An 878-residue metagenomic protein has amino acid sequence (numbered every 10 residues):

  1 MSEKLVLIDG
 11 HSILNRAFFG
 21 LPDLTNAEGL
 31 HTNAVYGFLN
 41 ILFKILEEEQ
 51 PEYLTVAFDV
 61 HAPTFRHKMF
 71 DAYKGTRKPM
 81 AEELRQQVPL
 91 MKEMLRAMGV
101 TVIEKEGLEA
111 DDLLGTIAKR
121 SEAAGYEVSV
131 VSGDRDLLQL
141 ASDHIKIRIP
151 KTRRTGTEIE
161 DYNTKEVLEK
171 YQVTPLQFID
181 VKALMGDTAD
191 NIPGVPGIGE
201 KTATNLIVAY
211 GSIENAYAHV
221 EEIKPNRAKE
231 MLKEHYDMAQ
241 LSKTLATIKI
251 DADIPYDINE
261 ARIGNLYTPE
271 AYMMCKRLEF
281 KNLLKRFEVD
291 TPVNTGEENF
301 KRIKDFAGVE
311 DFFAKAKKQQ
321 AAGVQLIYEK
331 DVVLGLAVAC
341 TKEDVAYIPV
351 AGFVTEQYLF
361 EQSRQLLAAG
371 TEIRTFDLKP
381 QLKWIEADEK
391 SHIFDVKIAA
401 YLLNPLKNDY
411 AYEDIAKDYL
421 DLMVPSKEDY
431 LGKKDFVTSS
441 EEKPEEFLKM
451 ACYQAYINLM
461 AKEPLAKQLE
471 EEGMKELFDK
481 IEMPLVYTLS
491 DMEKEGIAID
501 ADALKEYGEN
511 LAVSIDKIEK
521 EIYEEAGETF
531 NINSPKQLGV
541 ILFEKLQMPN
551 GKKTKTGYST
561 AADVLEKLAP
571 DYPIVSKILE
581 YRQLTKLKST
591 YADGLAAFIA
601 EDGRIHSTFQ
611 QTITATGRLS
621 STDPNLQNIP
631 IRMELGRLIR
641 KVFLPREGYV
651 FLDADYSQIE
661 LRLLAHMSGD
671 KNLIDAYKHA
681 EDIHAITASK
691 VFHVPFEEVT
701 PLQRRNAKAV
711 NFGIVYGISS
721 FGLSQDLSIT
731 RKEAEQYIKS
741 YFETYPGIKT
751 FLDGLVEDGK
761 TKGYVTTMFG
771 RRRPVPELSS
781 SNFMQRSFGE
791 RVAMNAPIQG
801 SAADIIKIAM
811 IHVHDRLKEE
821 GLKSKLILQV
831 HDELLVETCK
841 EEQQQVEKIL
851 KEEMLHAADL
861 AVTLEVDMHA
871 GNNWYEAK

Functional and structural regions predicted by a protein language model:
S2, P22-N26, G75-D251: Extended two-metal-dependent nuclease catalytic cores across DNA- and RNA-processing enzymes
L5-V6, G10, R16-T55, D71-A72 (+4 more regions): Conserved RNase H-like, two-metal-ion catalytic cores of nucleic-acid enzymes
R154-K182, A337-E470, I481, L485 (+1 more regions): Active-site-proximal helix-loop-helix substrate-binding element of RNase H-like nuclease domains
M231, H235-G352, A369, I373-L378 (+9 more regions): Conserved "right-hand" nucleotidyltransferase catalytic core of DNA-directed polymerases
V338-K342, V350, L403-P405, D409-K434 (+2 more regions): Function-dense linear segments that define catalytic or interfacial modules in macromolecule-processing proteins
V437-S440, K494, H606-S607, Q611-T614 (+3 more regions): Conserved catalytic core of nucleic-acid polymerases
L469-I481, L485, I805, A809-V830 (+1 more regions): Active-site palm subdomain of RNA-directed nucleic acid polymerases
D516-K520, E524-S576, E743-N795, E837 (+1 more regions): C-terminal polymerase-core module
